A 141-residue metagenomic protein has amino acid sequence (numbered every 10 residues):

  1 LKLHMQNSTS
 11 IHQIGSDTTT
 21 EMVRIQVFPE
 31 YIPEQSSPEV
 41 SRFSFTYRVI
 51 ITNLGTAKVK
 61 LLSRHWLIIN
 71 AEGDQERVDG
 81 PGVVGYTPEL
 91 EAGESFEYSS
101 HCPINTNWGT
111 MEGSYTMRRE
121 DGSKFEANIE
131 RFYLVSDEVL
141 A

Functional and structural regions predicted by a protein language model:
L1-L3: Leucine-biased recognition of intrinsically disordered, low-complexity hydrophobic segments
M5-S44, T56-L62, I69-A141: Membrane engagement elements in two modes
I51-G55: Asparagine-centered strand-capping/turn motif at beta-strand->loop junctions
